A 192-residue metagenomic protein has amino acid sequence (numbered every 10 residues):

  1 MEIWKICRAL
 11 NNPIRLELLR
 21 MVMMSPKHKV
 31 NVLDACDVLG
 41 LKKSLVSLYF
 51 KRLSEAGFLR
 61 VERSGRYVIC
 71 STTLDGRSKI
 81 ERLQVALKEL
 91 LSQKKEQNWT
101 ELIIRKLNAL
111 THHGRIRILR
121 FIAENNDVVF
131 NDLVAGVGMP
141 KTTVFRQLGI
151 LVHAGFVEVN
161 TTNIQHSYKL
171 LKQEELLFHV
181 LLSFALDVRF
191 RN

Functional and structural regions predicted by a protein language model:
M1-I3, R20-M24, L74-E124, T161 (+1 more regions): Amphipathic alpha-helical dimerization/coiled-coil segments that flank or bridge DNA-binding/regulatory modules
M1-K5, F50-K51, R60-S64: N-terminal/domain-start segments enriched in small and hydrophobic, helix-friendly residues, covering either
K5-S44, S64-D75, R105-M139, H166-K172: N-terminal helix-turn-helix DNA-binding core of bacterial DNA-binding proteins
L19, F50-K51, L148-G149: Short, hydrophobic-biased segments on the C-terminal half of alpha helices that form "recognition helices"
D37, S54-E55, A135, V152-H153: Alpha-helical residues within the helix-turn-helix
A56-S64, S71, A154-N163: Beta-hairpin "wing" of winged helix-turn-helix
